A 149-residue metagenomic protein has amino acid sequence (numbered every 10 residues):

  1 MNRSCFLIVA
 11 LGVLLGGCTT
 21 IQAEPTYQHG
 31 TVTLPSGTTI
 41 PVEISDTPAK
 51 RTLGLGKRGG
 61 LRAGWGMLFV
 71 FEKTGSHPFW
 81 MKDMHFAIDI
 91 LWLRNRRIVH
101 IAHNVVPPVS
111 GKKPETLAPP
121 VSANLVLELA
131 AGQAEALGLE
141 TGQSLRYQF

Functional and structural regions predicted by a protein language model:
C5-G17: Bacterial N-terminal signal peptides
T19-F149: Compact, glycine-rich, soluble single-domain proteins
